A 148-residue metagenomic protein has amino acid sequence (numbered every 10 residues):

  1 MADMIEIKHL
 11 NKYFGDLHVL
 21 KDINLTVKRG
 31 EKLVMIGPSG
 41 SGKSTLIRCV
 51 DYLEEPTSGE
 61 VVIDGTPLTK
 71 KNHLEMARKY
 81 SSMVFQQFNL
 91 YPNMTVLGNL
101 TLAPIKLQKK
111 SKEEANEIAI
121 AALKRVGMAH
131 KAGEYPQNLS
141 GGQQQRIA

Functional and structural regions predicted by a protein language model:
A2-A148: ABC family nucleotide-binding domain
